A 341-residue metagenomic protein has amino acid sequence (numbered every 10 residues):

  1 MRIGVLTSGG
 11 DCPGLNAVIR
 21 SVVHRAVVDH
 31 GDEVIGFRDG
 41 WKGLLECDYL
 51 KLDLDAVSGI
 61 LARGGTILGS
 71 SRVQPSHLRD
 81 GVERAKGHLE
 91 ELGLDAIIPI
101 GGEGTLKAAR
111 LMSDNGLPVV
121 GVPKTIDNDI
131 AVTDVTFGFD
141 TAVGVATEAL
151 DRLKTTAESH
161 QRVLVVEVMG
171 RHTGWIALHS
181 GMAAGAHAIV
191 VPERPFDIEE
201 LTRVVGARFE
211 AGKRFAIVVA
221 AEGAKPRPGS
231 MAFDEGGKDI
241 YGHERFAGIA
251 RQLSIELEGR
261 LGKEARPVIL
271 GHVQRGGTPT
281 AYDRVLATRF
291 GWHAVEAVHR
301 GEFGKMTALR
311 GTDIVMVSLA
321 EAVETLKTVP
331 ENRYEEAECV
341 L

Functional and structural regions predicted by a protein language model:
M1-L45: N-terminal phosphate-binding or glycine-rich loops at protein starts, especially the Walker A/P-loop of NTPases
A17-V22, E103-L117, A177: Short Gly/Thr/Asp-enriched flexible loops that form oxyanion-binding sites at enzyme active sites
G31, I35, S113-V145, V190-R194: Short, acidic/small-residue loops that bind anionic groups at enzyme active sites
L44-P99, G104-T105, F137-G144, E148-A149: Glycine-rich oxoanion-binding loops at beta->alpha junctions
A96-G101, L111, F139-A157, L164-K263: Accessory alpha-helical/coil subdomains and C-terminal extensions that flank or cap enzyme catalytic cores
E235-A247, E264, V273-G291, V295-H299 (+1 more regions): Catalytic, metal-anchored helix/loop core of enzyme active sites in primary metabolism
Q252, K305-L341: Phosphate-binding loop/pocket of nucleotide- and phosphate-handling active sites
